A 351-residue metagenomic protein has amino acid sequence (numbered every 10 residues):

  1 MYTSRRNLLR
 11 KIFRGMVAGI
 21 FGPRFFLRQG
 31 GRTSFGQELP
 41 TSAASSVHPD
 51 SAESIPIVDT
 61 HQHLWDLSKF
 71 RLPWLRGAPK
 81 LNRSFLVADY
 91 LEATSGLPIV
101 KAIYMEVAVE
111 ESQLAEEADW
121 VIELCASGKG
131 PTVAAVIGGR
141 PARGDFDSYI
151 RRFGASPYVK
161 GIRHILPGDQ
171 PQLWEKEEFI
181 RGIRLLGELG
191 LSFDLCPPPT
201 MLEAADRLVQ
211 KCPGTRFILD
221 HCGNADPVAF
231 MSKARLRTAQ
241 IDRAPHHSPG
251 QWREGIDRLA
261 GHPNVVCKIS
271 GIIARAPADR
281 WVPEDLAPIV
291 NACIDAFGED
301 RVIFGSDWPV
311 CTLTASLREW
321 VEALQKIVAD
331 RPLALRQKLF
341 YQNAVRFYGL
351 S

Functional and structural regions predicted by a protein language model:
Y2-R28, F35-V58, R83-K101, A292 (+2 more regions): Mid-to-C-terminal alpha-helical segments outside catalytic/metal-binding sites
E38-L189, G250: Mid-domain alpha/beta scaffold segments of enzyme catalytic cores
S51, S68, E175-I303: Catalytic pocket-lining loop regions of alpha/beta-barrel enzymes, especially the amidohydrolase/enolase/GH5 lineages
H63, V107, G138-A142, I165-P167 (+4 more regions): Active-site beta-loop-alpha junctions enriched in small/polar residues
L91, D119-E123, R151, D206-R207 (+3 more regions): Active-site phosphate/pyrophosphate- and oxyanion-stabilizing loops and adjacent acidic/basic residues in soluble
A108-A115, G139-F146, Q170-W174, P197-E203 (+4 more regions): Acidic-and-aromatic substrate-binding clefts and catalytic sites of carbohydrate-active enzymes
S112-P131, I218-L219, D285-D295, W320-I327: Short, electropositive alpha-helical surface patch
S127-P131, Y158, K211-R216, H262-P263 (+2 more regions): Short helix-capping segments at alpha-helix termini
